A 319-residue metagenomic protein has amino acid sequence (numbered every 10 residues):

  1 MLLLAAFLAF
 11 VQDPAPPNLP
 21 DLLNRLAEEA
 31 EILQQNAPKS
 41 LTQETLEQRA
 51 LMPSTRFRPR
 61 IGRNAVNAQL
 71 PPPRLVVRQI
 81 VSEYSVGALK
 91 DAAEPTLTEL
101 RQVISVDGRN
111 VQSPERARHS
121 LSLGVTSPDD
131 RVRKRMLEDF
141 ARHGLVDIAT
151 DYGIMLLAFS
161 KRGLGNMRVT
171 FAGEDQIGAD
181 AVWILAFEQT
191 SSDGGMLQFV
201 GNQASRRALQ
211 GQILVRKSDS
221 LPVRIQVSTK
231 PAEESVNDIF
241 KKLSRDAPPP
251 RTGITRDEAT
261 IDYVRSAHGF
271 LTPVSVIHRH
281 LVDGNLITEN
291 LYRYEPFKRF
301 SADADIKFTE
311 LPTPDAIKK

Functional and structural regions predicted by a protein language model:
M1-A9: Bacterial N-terminal signal peptides
Q12-Q210, K217-V223, S228-A259, V264-S275 (+1 more regions): Structured extracytoplasmic
